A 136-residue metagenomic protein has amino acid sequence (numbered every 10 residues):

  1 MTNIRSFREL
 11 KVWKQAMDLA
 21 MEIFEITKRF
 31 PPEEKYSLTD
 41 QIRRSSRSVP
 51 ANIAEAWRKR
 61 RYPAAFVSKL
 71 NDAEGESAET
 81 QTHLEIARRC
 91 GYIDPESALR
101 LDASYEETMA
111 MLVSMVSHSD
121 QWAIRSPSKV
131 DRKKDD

Functional and structural regions predicted by a protein language model:
M1-D136: Short, C-terminally biased terminal segments at protein or domain edges
